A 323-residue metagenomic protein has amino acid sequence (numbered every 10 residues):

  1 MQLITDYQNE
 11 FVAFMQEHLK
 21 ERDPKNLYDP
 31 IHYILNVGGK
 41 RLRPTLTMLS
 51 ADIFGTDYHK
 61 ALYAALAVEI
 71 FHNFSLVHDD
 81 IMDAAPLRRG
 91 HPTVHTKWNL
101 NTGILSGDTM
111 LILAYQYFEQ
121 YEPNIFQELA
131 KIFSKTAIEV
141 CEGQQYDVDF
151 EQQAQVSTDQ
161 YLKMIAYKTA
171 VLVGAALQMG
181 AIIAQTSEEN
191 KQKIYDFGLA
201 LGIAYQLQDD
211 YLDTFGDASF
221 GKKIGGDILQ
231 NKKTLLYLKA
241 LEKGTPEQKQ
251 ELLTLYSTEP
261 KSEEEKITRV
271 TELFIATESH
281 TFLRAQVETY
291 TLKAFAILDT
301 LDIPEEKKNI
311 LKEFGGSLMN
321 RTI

Functional and structural regions predicted by a protein language model:
M1-I323: All-alpha prenyltransferase/terpene-synthase fold signal
